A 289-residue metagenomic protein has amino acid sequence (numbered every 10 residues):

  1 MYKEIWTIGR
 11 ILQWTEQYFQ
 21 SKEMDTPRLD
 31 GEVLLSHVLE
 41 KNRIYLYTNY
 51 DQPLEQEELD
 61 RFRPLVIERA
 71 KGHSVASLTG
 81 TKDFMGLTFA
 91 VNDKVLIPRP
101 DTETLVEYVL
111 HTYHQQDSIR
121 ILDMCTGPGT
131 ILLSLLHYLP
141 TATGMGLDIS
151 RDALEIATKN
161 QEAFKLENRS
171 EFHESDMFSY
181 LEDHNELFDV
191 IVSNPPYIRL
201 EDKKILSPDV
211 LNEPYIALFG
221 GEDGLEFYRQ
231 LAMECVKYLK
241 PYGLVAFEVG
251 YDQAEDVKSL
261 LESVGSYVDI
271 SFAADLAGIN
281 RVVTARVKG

Functional and structural regions predicted by a protein language model:
M1-L39, Y45: Non-catalytic accessory regions of SAM-dependent methyltransferases
Y2, L35-H111: Conserved AdoMet
F19, Y113, Q161, C235 (+1 more regions): Conserved hydrophobic residues forming the short capping helix/wall of the S-adenosyl-L-methionine
M24, L139-T141, E162-E167, Y238 (+1 more regions): Short helix-capping segments at alpha-helix termini
T104-K204, Q230: Conserved SAM/SAH cofactor-binding pocket of Class I
P195-Y197, R286-G289: C-terminal beta-strand of the catalytic ATP-binding
Y197-E226: Mobile active-site "lid"/loop adjacent to the S-adenosyl-L-methionine
E222-R286: Conserved Class I SAM-dependent methyltransferase catalytic core
